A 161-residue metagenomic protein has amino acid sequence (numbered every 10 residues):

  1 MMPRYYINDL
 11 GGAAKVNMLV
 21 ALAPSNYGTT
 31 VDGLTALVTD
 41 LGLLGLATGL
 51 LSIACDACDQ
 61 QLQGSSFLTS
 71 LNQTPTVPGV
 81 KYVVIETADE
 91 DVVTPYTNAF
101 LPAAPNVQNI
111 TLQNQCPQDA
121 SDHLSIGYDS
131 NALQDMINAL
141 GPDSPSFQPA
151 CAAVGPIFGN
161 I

Functional and structural regions predicted by a protein language model:
M1-T69: Serine-dependent carboxylesterase/thioesterase catalytic core of lipase-like alpha/beta-hydrolase/SGNH enzymes
G11-K15, G28, P75-G79, L101-A104: Extracellular/periplasmic catalytic domains that process cell-envelope and extracellular macromolecules
V31-D32, N72-P75, P95-T97: Short, well-ordered secondary-structure micro-motifs
Q60-L68, Q73-T74, A120-S125: Active site of divalent-metal-dependent phosphoester/diester hydrolases
V77-I161: C-terminal catalytic-base region of ester-bond hydrolases, centering on the histidine of the charge-relay
